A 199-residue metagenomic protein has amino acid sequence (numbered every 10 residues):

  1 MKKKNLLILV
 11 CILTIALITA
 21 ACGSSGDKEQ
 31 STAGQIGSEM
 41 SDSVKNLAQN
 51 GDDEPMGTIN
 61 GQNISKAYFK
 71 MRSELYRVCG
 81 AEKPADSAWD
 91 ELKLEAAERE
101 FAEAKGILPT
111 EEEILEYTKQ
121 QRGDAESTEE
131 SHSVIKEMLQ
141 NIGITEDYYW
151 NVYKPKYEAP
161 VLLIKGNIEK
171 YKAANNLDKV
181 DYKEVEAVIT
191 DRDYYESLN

Functional and structural regions predicted by a protein language model:
M1-D86, K179-N199: Short, low-structural-confidence N-terminal segments
S41-N151: N-terminal targeting/tethering segments
R99-P109, K165-K179: Short helix-capping/linker segments at secondary-structure and domain boundaries
E100, A125, N175, R192-E196: Short, flexible helical or helix-coil boundary motifs
K136-K170, A174, Y182-K183, Y195 (+1 more regions): Proteostasis/folding factors centered on peptidyl-prolyl cis-trans isomerases
